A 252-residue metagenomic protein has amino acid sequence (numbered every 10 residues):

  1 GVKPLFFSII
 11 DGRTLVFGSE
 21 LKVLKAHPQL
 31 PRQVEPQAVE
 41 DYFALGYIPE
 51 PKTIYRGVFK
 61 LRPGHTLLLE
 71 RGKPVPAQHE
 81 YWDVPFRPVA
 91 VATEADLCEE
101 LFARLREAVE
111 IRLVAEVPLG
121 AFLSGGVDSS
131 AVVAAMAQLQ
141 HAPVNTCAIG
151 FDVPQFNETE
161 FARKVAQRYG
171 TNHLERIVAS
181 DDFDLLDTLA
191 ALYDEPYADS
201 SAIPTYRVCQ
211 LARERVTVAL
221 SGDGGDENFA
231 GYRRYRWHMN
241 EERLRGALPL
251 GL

Functional and structural regions predicted by a protein language model:
V2-E195, T205, C209: Cysteine-centered catalytic environments shared across enzyme families
Y197-S200: Donor nucleotide-sugar recognition loop
R207-L252: Active-site adenylate/phosphate-handling loop in enzymes that bind or generate adenylated species
